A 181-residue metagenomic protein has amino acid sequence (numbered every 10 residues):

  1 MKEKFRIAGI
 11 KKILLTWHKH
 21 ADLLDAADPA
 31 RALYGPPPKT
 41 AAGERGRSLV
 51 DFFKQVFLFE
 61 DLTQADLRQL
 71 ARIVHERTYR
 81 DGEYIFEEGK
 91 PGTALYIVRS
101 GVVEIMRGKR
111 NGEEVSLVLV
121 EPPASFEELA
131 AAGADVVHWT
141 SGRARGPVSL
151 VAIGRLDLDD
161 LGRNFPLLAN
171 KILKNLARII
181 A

Functional and structural regions predicted by a protein language model:
M1-A181: Cytosolic regulatory regions built on CNB/CRP/Popeye-like sensor folds
